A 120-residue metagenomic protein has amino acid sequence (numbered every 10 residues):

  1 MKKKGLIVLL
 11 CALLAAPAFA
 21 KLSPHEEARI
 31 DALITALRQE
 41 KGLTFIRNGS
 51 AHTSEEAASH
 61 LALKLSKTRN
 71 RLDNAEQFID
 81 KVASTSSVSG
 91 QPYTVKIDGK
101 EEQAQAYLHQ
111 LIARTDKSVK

Functional and structural regions predicted by a protein language model:
M1-V8: Bacterial N-terminal signal peptides that target proteins for export
L9-L13: Interaction-prone helical segments in low-complexity regions
A15-P17: N-terminal signal peptide c-region/cleavage motif recognized by signal peptidases
A20-A28: Cleaved targeting-peptide boundary
L37: Divalent-cation
T44, N48-K120: Compact alpha-helical subdomains of small soluble proteins
